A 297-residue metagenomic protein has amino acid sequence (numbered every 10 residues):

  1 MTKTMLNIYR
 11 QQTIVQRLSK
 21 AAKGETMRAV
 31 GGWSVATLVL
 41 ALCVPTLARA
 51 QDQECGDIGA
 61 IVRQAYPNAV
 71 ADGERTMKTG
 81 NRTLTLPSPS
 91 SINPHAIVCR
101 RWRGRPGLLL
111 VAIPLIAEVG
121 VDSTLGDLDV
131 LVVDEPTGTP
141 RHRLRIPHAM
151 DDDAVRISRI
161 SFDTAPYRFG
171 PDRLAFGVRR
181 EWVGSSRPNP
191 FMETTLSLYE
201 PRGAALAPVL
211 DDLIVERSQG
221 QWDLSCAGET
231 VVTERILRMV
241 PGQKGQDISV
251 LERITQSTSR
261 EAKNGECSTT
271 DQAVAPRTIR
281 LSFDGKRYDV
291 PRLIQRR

Functional and structural regions predicted by a protein language model:
I8, L18-A36: Bacterial N-terminal signal peptides that target proteins for export
T37-L38, A48: Cleavable N-terminal signal peptides
C43-P45: N-terminal signal peptide c-region/cleavage motif recognized by signal peptidases
R49-T85, N189-A207, D211-R297: Acidic, small-residue rich beta-repeat scaffolds with periodic aromatic anchors
Q51-L125: Solvent-exposed N-terminal domain segments of exported/luminal and surface proteins
H95-R105, S158-P171, L237-K244: Structural signature of eukaryotic scaffold interfaces centered on beta-propeller domains
P106-L115, R168-W182, K244-I254: Acidic/hydrophobic-patterned starts of short beta strands in beta-sheet-rich repeat architectures
G107-G170: Short N-terminal edge-element motif at the start of the domain
